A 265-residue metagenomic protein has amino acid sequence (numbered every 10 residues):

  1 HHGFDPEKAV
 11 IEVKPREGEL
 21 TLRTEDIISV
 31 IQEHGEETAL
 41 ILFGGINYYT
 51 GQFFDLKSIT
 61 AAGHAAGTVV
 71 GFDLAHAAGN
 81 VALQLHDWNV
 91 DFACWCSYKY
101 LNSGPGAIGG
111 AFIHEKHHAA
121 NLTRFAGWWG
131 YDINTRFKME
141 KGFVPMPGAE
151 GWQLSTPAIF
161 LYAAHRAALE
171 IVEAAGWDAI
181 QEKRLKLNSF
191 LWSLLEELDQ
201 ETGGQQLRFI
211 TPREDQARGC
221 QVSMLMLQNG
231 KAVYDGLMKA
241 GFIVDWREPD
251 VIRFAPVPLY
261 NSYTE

Functional and structural regions predicted by a protein language model:
H1-P6, N47: Substrate-binding/gating loop at the entrance of the active-site cleft, primarily in PLP-dependent aminotransferase-like
A9-I11, P15-A75, Y100: Active-site phosphate-binding strand-loop segment of PLP-dependent enzymes
S29-E33, Q228-A232, G236-E265: PLP-dependent enzyme catalytic core of the Aspartate aminotransferase-like
L74, A78, L85-N102, A107-I113: Conserved active-site segment immediately N-terminal to the catalytic lysine that forms the internal aldimine
Y98, I113-H118, M226-N229: Short loop segments at secondary-structure junctions
N102-A107, F112-K183, S189: Active-site C-terminal subdomain of aminotransferase-like
L185-A240: Conserved PLP-binding catalytic core of the aspartate aminotransferase-like
